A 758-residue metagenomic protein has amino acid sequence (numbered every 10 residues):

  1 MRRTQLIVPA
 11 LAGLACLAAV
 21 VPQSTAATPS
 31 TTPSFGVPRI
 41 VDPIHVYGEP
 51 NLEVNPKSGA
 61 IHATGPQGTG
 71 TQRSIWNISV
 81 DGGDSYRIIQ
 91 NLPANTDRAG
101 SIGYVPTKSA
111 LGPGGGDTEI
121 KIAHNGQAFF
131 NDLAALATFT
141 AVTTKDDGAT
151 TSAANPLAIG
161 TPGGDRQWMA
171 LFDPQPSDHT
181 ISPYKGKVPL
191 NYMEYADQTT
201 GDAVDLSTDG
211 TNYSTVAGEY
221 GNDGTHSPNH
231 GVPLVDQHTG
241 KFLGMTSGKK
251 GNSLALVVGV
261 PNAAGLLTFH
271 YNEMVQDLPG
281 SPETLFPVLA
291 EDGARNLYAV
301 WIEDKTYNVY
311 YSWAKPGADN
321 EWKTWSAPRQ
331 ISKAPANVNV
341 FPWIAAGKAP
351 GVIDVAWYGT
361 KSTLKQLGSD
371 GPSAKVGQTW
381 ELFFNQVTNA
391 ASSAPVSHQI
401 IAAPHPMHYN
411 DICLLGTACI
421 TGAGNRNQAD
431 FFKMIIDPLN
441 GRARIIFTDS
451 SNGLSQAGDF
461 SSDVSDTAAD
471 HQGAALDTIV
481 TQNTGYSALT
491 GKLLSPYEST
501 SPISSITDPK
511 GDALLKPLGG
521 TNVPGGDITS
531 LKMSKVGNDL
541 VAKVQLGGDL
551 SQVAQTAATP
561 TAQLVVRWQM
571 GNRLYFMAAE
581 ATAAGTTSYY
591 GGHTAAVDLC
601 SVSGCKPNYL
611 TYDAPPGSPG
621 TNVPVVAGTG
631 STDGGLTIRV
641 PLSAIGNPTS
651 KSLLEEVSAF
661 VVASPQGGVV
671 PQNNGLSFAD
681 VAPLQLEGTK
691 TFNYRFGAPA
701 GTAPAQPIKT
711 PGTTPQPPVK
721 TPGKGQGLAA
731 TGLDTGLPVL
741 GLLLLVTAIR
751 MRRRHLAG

Functional and structural regions predicted by a protein language model:
M1-T4, R752-G758: Positively charged n-region of N-terminal signal peptides that target proteins for export
Q5-L14: Sec-dependent N-terminal signal peptides
L17-T25: C-terminal segment of classical bacterial N-terminal signal peptides
A27-S504, G525, A698-T702: Extracellular, repeat-based ectodomains that mediate carbohydrate processing or recognition
Q472-L476, V480-E498, M570-A578, D633 (+3 more regions): Acidic/polar low-complexity flexible segments
S499-V602: Surface-exposed, glycine/proline- and aromatic-rich loop segments on solvent-exposed faces across compartments
P715-V739: Extracellular Ser/Thr-rich, low-complexity/disordered mucin-like segments
L733-H755: A cross-kingdom C-terminal cell-surface attachment/processing module
